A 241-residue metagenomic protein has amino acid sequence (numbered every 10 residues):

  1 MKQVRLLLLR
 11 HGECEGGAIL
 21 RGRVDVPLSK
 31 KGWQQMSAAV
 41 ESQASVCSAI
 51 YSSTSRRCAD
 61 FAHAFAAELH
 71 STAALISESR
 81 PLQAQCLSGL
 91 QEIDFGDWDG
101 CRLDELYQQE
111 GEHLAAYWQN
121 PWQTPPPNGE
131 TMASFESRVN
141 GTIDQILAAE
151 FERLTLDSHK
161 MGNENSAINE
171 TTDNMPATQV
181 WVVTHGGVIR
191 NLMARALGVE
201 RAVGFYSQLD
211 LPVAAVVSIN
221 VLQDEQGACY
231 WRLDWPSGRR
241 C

Functional and structural regions predicted by a protein language model:
M1-V4, A67, G96-E105, T155-T178 (+1 more regions): Acidic, low-complexity terminal tails and accessory targeting/binding regions of phosphate-metabolizing enzymes
K2, S45-G89, S218-C241: Conserved histidine-centered catalytic loops in small-molecule metabolism enzymes
V4, L9-I76, A133: Active-site-proximal alpha-helix that buttresses catalytic centers in soluble enzyme cores
G12, G186, R239: Active-site metal-binding loops of divalent metal-dependent hydrolases
S37-E41, E136, N140-F151: Generic structural signal for well-ordered alpha-helical scaffold segments
C47-T54, L154-D157, N174-M175, Q179-V183: Short glycine-rich phosphate-binding loop at a beta-alpha junction
L69-G141: Phosphate-handling substructures
G186-R190, A215: GST superfamily/GST-like fold recognition
